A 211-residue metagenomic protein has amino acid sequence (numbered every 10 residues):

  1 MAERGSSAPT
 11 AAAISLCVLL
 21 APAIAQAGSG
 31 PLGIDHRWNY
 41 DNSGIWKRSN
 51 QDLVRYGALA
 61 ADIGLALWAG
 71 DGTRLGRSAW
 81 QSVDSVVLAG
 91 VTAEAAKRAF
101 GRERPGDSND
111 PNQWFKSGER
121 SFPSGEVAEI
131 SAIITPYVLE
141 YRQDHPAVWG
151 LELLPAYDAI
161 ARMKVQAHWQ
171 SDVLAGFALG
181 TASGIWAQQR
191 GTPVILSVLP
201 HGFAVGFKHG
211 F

Functional and structural regions predicted by a protein language model:
A2-A13, S49-L53: Bacterial N-terminal signal peptides that target proteins for export
L20-I24: N-terminal signal peptide c-region/cleavage motif recognized by signal peptidases
Q26-P123, V127-M163: Hydrophobic alpha-helical bundle signature of multipass membrane enzymes
L67-G70, Y141, I185, Q189-V194 (+1 more regions): Outer-membrane beta-barrel proteins
A96, V194-V198: Membrane-embedded beta-strand positions of outer-membrane beta-barrel proteins
E126-I130, H168-Q188: Alpha-helical transmembrane segments that form the membrane-embedded catalytic/substrate-binding core of multi-pass
A132, P136, A182, G206-K208: Outer-membrane beta-barrel architecture
P200-F211: Outer-membrane beta-barrel "beta-signal"
